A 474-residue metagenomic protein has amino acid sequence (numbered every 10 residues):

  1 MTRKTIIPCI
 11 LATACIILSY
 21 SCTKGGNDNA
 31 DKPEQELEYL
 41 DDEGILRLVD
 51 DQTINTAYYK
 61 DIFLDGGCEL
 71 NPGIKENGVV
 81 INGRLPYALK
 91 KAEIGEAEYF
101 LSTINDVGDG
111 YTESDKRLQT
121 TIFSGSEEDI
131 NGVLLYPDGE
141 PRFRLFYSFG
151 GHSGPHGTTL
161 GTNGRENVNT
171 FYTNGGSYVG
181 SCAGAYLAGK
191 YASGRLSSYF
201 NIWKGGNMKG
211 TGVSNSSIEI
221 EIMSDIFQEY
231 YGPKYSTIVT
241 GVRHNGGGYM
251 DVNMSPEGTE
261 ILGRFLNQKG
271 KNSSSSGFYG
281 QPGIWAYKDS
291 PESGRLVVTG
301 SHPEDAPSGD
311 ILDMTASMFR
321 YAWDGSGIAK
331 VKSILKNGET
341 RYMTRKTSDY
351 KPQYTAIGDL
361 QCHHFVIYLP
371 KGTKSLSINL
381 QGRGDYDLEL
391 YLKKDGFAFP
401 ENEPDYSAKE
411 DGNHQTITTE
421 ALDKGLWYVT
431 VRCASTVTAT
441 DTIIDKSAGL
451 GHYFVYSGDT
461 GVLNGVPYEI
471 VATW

Functional and structural regions predicted by a protein language model:
M1-I10: Bacterial N-terminal signal peptides that target proteins for export
L18-S21: C-terminal motif of bacterial Sec signal peptides marking the signal peptidase cleavage site
T23-G25: Bacterial signal peptide processing site
N29-P33, Y39-T56, N169, S193-R195 (+4 more regions): Extracellular ligand-binding/catalytic regions of CAZymes and related secreted enzymes and adhesion modules
L70-R195: Helical hinge/lid and interdomain linker segments adjacent to catalytic or ligand-binding clefts that mediate domain
I218-R295, G300-P307: Catalytic beta-strand/loop cores that center a nucleophilic Ser/Cys/Thr and support acyl-enzyme chemistry
Y354-E403, L422-L426: Acidic, Ser/Thr/Pro-rich low-complexity intrinsically disordered segments
Y391-V455, D459-N464: Noncatalytic accessory or regulatory domains flanking protease catalytic cores in secreted, cell-surface, and selected
